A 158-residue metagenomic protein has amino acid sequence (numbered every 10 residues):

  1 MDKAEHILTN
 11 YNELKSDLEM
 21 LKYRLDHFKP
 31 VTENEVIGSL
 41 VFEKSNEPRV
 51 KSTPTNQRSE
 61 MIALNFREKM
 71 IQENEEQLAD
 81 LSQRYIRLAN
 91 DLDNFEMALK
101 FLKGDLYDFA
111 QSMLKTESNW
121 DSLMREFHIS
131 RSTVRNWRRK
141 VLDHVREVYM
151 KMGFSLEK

Functional and structural regions predicted by a protein language model:
M1-A98, M150-K158: N-terminal interaction/assembly modules
P30, S118-W120, V145: A short hydrophobic/aromatic micro-motif that marks alpha-helical segments and, especially, helix-coil
N90, G104-D105, N136: Short amphipathic alpha-helical segments
F101-S118: Short amphipathic alpha helix immediately N-terminal
T116-T133: Helix-turn-helix DNA-binding module
R131, H144, F154-E157: Short, structured secondary-structure boundary patches
W137-V148: DNA major-groove recognition helices of helix-turn-helix
